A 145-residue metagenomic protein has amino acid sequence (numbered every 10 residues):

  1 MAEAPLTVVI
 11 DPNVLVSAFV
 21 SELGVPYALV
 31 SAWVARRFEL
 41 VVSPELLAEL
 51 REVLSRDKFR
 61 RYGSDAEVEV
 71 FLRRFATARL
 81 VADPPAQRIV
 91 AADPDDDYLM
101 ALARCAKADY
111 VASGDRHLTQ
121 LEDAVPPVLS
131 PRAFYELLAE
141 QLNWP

Functional and structural regions predicted by a protein language model:
M1-V42: Short, well-structured N-terminal submotif of metal-dependent ribonuclease cores
P12, P44-E45, G114-R116: Short secondary-structure boundary segments
F19-V20, L54, E122, L138: Short, flexible helix/strand-to-coil boundary loops that buttress conserved ligand/catalytic motifs in alpha/beta
G24, V41, G63-A66, V90-D97: Residues at secondary-structure transition points
A32, L102, Q120: Hydrophobic/aromatic ligand-binding patch that stacks against planar heteroaromatic rings of cofactors or nucleotides
A32-A86: PIN-domain endoribonuclease scaffold, especially VapC-family toxins
T77-V111, R116: Active-site neighborhoods of divalent-metal-dependent phosphate/nucleic-acid chemistry enzymes
A106-A112, R116-P145: Acidic, PIN/NYN-like endoribonuclease modules and their adjacent C-terminal/linker elements
